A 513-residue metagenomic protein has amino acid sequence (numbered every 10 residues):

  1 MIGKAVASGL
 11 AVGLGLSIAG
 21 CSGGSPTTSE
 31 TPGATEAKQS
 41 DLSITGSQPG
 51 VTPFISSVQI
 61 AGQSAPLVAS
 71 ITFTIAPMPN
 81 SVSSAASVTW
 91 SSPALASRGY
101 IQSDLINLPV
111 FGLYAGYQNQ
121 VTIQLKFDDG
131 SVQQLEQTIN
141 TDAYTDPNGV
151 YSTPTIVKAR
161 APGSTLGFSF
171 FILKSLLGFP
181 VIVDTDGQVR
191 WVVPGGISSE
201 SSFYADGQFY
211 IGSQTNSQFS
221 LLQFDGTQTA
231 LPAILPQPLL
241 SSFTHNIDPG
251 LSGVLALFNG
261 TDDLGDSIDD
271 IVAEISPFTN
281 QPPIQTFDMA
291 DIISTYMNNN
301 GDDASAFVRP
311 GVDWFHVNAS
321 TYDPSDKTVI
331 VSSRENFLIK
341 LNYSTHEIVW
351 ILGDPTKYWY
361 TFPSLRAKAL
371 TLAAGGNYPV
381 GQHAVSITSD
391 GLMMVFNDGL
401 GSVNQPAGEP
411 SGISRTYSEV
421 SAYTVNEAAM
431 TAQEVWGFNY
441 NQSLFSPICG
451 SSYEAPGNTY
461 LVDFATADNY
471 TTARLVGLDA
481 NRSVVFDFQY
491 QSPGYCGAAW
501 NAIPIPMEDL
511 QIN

Functional and structural regions predicted by a protein language model:
M1-G9: Bacterial N-terminal signal peptides that target proteins for export
I2, S17, T89-S91, T286-D288 (+2 more regions): Short, solvent-exposed coil/turn linker segments
V12-Q48: Bacterial Sec-dependent N-terminal signal peptides
S40-P79, G99, S103-N107, Y114 (+1 more regions): Histidine-/acidic-rich catalytic cores in large beta-rich domains
V82-I101: Solvent-exposed serine/threonine-rich low-complexity stretches and specific carbohydrate-binding patches
